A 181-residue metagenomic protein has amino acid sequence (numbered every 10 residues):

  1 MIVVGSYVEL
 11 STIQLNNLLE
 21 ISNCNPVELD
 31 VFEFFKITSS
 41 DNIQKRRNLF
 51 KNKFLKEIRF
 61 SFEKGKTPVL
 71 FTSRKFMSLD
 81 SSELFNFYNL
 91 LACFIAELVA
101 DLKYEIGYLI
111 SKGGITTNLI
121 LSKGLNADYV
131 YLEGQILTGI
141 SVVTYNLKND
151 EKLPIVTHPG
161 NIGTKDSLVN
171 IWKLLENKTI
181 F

Functional and structural regions predicted by a protein language model:
M1-F181: Active-site catalytic microenvironments in core metabolic enzymes, especially phosphate/sugar-handling
